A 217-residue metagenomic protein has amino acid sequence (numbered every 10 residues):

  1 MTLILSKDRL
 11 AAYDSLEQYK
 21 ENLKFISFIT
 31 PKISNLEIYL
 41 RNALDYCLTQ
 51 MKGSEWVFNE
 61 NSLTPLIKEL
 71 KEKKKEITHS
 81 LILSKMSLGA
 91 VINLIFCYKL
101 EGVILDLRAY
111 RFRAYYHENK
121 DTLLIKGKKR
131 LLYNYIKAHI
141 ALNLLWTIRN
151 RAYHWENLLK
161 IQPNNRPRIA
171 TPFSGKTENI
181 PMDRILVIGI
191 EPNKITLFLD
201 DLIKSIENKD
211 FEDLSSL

Functional and structural regions predicted by a protein language model:
M1-I148, L159-L217: Extended intrinsically disordered or low-complexity regions, especially N/C-terminal cytosolic tails and loops, rather
W155: Acidic/aromatic/glycine-rich contiguous surface patches that form carbohydrate-binding/processing clefts and analogous
